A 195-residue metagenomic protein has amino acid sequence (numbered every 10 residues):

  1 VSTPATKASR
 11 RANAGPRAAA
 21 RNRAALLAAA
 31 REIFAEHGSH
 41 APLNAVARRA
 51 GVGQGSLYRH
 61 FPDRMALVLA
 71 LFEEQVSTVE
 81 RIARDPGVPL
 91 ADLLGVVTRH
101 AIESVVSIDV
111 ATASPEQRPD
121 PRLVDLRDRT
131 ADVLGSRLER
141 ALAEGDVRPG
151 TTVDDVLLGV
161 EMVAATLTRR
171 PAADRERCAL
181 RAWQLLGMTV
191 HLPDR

Functional and structural regions predicted by a protein language model:
V1-H40, N44-R49, A66: Basic, helix-initiating cap at the start of DNA-binding domains
T3, V88-R195: An extended, acidic
A8-N13, F61, E116-L123: A short, mixed-charge helix-start or loop-turn motif at secondary-structure junctions
A20-A28, S39-H40, G51, R59-E80 (+3 more regions): An amphipathic alpha-helix adjacent to DNA-recognition modules
A25, P42-A45, E74, S136 (+1 more regions): An amphipathic alpha-helix/helix-turn recognition signal
A29-E36, T78-P86, G159-L167: Solvent-exposed, amphipathic alpha-helical segments
S56: Residues in the helix-turn-helix
